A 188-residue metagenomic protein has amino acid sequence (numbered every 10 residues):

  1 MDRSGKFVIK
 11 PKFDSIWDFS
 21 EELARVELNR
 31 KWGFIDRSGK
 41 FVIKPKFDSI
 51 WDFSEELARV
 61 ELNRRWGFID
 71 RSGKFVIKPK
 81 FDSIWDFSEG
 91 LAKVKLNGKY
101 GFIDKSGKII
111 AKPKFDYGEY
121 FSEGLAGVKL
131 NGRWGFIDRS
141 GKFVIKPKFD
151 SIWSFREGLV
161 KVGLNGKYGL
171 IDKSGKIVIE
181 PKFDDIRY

Functional and structural regions predicted by a protein language model:
D2-Y188: Residue-level detector of conserved, function-critical positions
